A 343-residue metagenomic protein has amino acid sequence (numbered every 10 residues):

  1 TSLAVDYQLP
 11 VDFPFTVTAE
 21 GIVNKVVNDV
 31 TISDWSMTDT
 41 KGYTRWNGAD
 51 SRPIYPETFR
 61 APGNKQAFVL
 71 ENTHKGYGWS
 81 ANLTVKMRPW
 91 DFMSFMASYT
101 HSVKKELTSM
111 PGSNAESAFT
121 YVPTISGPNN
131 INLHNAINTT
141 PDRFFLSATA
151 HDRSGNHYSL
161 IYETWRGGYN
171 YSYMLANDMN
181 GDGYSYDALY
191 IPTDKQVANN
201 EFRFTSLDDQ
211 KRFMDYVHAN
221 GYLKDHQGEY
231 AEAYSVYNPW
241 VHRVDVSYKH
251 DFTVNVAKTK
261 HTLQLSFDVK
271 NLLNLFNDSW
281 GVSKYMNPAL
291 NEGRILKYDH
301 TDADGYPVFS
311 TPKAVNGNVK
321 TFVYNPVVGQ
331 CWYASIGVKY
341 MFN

Functional and structural regions predicted by a protein language model:
T1, Y77-W79, T140-F144, W240-V244 (+2 more regions): Residues that define the transmembrane beta-barrel architecture of outer-membrane proteins
T1-D6, A67-N72, P128-I137, R143-S147 (+3 more regions): Active-site rim elements
S2-D6, T84, S147-T149, S247-K249 (+2 more regions): Outer-membrane beta-barrel architecture
Y7-L9, M87, H101, A150-D152 (+2 more regions): Residue-level signature of outer-membrane beta-barrel architecture
P10-F15, W90-F95, S154-Y158, T253-L265 (+1 more regions): Short loop/turn motifs that connect adjacent beta-strands in outer-membrane beta-barrel proteins
T16-M174: Gram-negative outer-membrane beta-barrel transporters
H157-V256, Q264, M286-V323: Extracytoplasmic gating/loop element in the C-terminal half of outer-membrane beta-barrel translocons and assembly
V328-N343: Outer-membrane beta-barrel "beta-signal"
